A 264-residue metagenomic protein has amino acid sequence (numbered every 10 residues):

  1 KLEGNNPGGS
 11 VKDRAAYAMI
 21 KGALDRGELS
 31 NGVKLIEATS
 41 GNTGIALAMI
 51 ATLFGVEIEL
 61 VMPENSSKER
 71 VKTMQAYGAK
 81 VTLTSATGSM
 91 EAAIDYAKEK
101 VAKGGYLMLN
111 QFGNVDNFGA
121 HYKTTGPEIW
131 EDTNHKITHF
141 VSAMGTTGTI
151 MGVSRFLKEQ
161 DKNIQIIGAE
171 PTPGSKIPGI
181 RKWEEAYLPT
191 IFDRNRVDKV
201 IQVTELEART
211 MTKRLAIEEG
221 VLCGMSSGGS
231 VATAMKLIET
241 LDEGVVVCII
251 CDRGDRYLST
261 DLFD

Functional and structural regions predicted by a protein language model:
K1-D264: PLP-dependent amino-acid enzyme catalytic core
